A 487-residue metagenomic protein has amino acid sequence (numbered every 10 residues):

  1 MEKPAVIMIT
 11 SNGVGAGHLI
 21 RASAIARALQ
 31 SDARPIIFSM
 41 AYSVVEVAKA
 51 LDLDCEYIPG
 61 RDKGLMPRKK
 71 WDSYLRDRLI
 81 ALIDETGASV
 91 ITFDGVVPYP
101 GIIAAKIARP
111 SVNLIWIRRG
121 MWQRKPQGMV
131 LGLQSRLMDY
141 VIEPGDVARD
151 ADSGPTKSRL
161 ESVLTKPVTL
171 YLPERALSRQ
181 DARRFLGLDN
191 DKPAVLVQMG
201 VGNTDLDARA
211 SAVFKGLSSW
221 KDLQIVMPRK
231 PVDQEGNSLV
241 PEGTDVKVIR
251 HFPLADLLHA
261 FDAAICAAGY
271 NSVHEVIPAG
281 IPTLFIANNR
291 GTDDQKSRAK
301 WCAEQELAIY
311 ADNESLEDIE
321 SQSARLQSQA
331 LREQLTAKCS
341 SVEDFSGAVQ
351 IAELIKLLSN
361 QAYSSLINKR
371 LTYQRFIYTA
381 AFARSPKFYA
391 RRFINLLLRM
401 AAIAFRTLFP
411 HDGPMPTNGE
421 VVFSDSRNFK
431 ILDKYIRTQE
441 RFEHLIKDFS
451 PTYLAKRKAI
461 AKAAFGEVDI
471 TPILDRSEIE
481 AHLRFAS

Functional and structural regions predicted by a protein language model:
E2-V14, A28-R78: Conserved nucleotide-sugar phosphate-binding/catalytic loop shared by glycosyltransferases and other
A26, R179-A263: Donor-nucleotide binding loops and adjacent catalytic segments primarily of GT-B fold Leloir glycosyltransferases
S39-V44, D146-D150, P228-G236: Short, polar loop motifs at secondary-structure junctions
I80-P98: Short N-terminal targeting/anchoring amphipathic segment
F93, H251-S297: A donor-sugar binding/catalytic signature common to diverse glycosyltransferases and related nucleotide-sugar
R119, Q123-P126, L131-V201: A nucleotide-sugar donor-handling region in carbohydrate enzymes
Q305-L331: C-terminal "capping" alpha-helix adjacent to the active site of nucleotide-linked donor transferases in cell-envelope
Q327-F409, G413-G419, E480-S487: C-terminal amphipathic helix plus adjacent low-complexity, charged tail appended to glycosyltransferase catalytic
